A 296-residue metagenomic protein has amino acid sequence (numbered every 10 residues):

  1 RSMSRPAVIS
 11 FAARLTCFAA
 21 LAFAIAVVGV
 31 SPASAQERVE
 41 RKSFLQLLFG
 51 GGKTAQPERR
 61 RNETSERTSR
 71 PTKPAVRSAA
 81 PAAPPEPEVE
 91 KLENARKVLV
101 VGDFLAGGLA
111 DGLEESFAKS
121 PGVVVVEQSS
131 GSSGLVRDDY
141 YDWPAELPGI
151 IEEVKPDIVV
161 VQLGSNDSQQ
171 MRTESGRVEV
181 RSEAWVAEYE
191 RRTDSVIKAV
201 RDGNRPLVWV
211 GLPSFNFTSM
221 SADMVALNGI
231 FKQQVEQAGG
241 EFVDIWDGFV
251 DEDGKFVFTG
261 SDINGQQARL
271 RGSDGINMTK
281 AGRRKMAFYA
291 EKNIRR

Functional and structural regions predicted by a protein language model:
R1-K97, V154, R296: N-terminal secretory targeting modules
E37-S43, S214-R296: Catalytic His-Asp segment of secreted/periplasmic serine-dependent ester chemistry enzymes
P87-E183: Conserved SGNH/GDSL esterase-like catalytic core that processes O-acyl groups on lipids and polysaccharides
L99, G107, D111, E115-A118 (+9 more regions): Solvent-exposed, polar/charged alpha-helical surfaces in well-ordered, non-transmembrane soluble domains, broadly
Q162-S168, R172, D194-G229, W246-D247: Active-site segments of SGNH/GDSL-like serine hydrolases that catalyze O-acetyl group transfer/hydrolysis on lipids
R177-P206, Q237-G240: Charged, glycine-enriched surface loops/patches that mediate electrostatic binding to polyanionic ligands
